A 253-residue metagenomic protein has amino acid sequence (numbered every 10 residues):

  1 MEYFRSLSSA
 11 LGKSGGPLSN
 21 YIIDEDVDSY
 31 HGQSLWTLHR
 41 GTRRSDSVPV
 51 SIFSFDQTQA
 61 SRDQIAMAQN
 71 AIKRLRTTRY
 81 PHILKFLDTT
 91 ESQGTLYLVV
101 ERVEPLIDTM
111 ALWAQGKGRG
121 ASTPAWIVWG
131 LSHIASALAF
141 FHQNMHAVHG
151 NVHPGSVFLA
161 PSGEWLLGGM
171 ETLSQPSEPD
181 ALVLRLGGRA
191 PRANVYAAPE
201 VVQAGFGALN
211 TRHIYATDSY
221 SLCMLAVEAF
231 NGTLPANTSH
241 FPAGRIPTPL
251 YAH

Functional and structural regions predicted by a protein language model:
M1-N20, D24-D26: Juxta-kinase regulatory segment immediately upstream of eukaryotic protein kinase catalytic domains
D28-T77: ATP-binding glycine-rich loop module of kinase domains
K85-L96: Short beta-strand micro-motifs within the conserved protein kinase catalytic domain, predominantly in the N-lobe
V103-G116: Structural motif in protein kinase domains
A114-S132: Activation segment of protein kinase catalytic domains, centered on the conserved DFG
L138-A160, E164: Catalytic-loop of the protein kinase fold
P154-G207: Activation segment/activation loop of eukaryotic-type protein kinase catalytic domains
